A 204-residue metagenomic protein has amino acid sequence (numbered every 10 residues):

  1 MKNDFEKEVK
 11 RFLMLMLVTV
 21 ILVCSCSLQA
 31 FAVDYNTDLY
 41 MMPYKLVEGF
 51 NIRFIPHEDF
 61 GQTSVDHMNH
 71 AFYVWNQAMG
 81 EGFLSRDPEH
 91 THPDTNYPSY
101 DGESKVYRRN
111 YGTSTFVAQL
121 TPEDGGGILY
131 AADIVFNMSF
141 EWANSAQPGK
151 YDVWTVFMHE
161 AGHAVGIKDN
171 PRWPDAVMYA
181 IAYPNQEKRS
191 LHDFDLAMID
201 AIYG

Functional and structural regions predicted by a protein language model:
N3-M16: Bacterial N-terminal signal peptides that target proteins for export
L15-S25: Bacterial N-terminal signal peptides
L28-G204: Zinc-dependent metalloendopeptidases
